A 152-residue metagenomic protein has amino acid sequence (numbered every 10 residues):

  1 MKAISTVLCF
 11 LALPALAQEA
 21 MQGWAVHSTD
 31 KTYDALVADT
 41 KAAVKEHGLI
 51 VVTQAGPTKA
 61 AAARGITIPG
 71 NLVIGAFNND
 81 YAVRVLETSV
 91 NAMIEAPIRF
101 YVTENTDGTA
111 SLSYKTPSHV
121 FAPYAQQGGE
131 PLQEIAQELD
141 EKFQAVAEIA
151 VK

Functional and structural regions predicted by a protein language model:
M1-I4: Positively charged n-region of N-terminal signal peptides that target proteins for export
A12-A17: N-terminal signal peptide c-region/cleavage motif recognized by signal peptidases
Q18-G48, V52, K152: Terminal, regulation- and interaction-focused segments at domain boundaries
L36-N78: N-terminal, post-signal-peptide region of Sec/Tat-exported proteins
I74-L86, A92: Mature extracytoplasmic domains of secretory-pathway proteins
F100-G129: Beta-strand/loop substructures that line and gate deep hydrophobic ligand-binding cavities in soluble
S118-K152: C-terminal partner/receptor-binding element of secreted or periplasmic proteins
